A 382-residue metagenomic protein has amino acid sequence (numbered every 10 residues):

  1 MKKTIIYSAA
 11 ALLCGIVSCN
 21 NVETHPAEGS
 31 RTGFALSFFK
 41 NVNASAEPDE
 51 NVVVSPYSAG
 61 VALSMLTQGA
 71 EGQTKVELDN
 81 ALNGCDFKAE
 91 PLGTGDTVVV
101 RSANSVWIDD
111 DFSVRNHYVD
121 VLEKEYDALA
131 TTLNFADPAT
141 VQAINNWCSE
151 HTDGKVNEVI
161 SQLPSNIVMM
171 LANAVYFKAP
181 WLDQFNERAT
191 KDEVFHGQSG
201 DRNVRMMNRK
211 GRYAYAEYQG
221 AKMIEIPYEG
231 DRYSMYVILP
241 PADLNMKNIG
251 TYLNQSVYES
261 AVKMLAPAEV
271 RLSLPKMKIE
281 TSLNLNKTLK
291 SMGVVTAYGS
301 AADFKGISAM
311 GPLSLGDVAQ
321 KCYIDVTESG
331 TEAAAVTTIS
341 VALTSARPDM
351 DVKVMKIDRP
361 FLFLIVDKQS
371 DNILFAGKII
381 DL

Functional and structural regions predicted by a protein language model:
I5-S8, C19-F135, N146, K368 (+1 more regions): Detector for small/aliphatic-rich hydrophobic stretches
A11-L12: Repetitive helical segments and hydrophobic/amphipathic motifs
D49, E90-D243, K263-P348: Non-catalytic, conformational "gating/processing" segments within enzyme and secreted inhibitor domains
L78-L82, F185-V194, N248-S256: Short Gly/aromatic-enriched secondary-structure transition segments
D351: Long, His/Glu/Asp-enriched segments that create or flank divalent metal/ion-associated functional microenvironments
V354-R359: Short loop/turn motifs at secondary-structure junctions and domain boundaries
F361-L382: C-terminal or internal capping secondary-structure element at the end of a domain, subdomain, or sheet
